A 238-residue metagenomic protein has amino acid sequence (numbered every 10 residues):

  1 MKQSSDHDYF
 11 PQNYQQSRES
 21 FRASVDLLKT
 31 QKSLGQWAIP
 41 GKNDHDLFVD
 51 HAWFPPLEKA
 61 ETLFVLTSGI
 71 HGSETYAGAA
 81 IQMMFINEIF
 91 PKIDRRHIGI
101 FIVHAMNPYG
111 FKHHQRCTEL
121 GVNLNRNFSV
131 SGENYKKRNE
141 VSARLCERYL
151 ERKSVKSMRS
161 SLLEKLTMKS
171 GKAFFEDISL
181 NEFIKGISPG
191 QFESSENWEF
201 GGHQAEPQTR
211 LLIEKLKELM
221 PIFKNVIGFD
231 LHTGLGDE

Functional and structural regions predicted by a protein language model:
M1-E238: Structured catalytic-domain cores with a bias toward divalent-metal coordination
